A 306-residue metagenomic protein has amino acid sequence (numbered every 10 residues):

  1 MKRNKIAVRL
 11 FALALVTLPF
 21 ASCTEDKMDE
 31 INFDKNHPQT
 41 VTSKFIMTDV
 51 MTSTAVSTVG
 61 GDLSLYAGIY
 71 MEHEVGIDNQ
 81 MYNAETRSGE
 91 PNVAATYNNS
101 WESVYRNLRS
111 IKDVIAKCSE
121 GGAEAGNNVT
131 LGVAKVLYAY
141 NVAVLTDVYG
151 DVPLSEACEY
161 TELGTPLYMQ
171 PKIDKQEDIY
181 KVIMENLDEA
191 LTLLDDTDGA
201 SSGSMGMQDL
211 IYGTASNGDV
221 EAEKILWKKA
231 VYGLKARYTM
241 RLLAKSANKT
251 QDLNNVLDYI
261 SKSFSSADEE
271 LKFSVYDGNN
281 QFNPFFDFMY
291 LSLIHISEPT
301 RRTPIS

Functional and structural regions predicted by a protein language model:
K2-F11: Bacterial N-terminal signal peptides that target proteins for export
R3, T24-K27, L257: Extreme N-terminal export signal peptides that direct proteins to the secretory pathway
F11-T17: Hydrophobic helical h-region of N-terminal Sec-dependent signal peptides in bacterial secretory/periplasmic proteins
C23-V75, Q80-M81, A95, Y105 (+1 more regions): Membrane-proximal, proline-rich intrinsically disordered regions
T40-K44, G76-L293, S297, R301-R302: Structured, solvent-exposed acidic/aromatic patches
